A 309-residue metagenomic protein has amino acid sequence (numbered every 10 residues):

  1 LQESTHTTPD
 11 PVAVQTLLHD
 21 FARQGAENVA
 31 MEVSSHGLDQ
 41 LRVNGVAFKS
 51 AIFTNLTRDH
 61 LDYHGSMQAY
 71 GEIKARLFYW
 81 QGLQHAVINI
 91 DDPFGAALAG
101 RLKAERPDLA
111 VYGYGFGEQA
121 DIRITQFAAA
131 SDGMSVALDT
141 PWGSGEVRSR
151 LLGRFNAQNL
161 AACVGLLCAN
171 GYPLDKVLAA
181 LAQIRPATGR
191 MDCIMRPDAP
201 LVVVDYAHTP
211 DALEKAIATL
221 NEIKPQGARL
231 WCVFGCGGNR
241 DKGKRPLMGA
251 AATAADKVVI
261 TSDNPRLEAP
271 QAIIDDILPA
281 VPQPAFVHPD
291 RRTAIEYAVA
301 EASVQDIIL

Functional and structural regions predicted by a protein language model:
Q2-S34: Conserved nucleotide-sensing/catalytic segment adjacent to the nucleotide-binding pocket in NTP-handling enzymes
A22-M31, F48-V202, L278-P282, F286: Acidic, Mg2+-coordinating active-site environments of NTP-dependent enzymes
G37-N44: Conserved helix/coil segment N-terminal to the catalytic DExD/H
N44-L56, G227-V233: Inter-motif core of Ras-like GTPase G domains
Q84, A228, D306: Glycine-centered, small-residue-biased loops immediately flanking beta-strands in adenine/cofactor-binding cores
P186-G189, D211-L213, A218-Q283, R291: Active-site beta-alpha connecting loops in nucleotide-dependent enzymes
D205: Conserved phosphate/oxyanion-binding catalytic-loop motifs
V281, V287-L309: C-terminal structured "cap/appendage" subdomains that terminate the fold
